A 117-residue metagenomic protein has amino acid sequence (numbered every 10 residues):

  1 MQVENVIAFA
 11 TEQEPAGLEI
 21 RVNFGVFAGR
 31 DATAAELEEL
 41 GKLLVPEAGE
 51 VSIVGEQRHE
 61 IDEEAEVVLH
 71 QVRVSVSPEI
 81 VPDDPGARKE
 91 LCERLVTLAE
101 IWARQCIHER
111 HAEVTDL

Functional and structural regions predicted by a protein language model:
Q2-D31: Short, extreme N-terminal segment that most often corresponds to the first beta-strand
Q2-E12, V54-D62, A112-V114: Short amphipathic beta-strand and strand-loop transition segments with alternating hydrophobic
Q13-P15, P46, V67: A generic structural signal for short, non-catalytic loop/turn and secondary-structure boundary residues
A28-E36, I80-E90: Short, conserved charged micro-motifs
A32-S52: Short, flexible N-terminal segments of the mature chain
E39, H59, A87-R94: Exposed regions on extracellular, virion, or secretory-pathway luminal proteins
G49-P85: Short, intrinsically disordered low-complexity segments
K89-L117: A cross-taxonomic marker for long C-terminal extensions/tails that follow the last structured domain
